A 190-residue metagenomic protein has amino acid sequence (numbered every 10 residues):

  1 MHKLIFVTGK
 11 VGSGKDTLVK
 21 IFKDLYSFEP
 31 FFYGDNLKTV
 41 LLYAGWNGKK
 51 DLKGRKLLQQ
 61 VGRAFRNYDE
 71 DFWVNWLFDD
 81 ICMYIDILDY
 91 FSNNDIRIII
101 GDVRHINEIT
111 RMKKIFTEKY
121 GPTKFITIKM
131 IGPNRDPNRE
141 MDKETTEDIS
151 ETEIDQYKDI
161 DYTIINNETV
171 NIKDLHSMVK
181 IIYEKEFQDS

Functional and structural regions predicted by a protein language model:
K10: P-loop (Walker A) phosphate-binding loop of NTP-binding proteins
K15: Conserved lysine of the Walker
L18: Hydrophobic positions on the alpha1 helix immediately C-terminal to the Walker A/P-loop
D24-F31: Post-Walker A helix-loop "phosphate-sensing" segment adjacent to the P-loop in P-loop NTPases
E29, F78-D142: ATP-dependent NMP and nucleoside kinases share a basic, alpha-helical "lid"
Y33-I98: ATP-dependent small-molecule kinase phosphotransfer cores that center on conserved nucleotide phosphate-binding segments
P122-S190: Small-molecule kinase domains that catalyze NTP-dependent phosphoryl transfer to phosphate-bearing small molecules
